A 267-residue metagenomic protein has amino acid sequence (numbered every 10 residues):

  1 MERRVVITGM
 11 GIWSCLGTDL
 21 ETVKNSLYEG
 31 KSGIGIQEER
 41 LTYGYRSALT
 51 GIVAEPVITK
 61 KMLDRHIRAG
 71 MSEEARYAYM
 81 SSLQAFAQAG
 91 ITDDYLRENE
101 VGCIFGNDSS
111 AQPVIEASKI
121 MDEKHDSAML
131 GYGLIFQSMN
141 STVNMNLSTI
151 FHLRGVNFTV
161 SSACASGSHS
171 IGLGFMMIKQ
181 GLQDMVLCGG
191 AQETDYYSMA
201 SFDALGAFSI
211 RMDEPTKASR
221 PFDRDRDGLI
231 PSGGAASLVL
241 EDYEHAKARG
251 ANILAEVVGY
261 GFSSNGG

Functional and structural regions predicted by a protein language model:
R4-T8, K31-I36, D213-G267: Condensing-enzyme catalytic core mediating Claisen C-C bond formation in acyl metabolism
V6-I7, S14-G17, V23: N-terminal amphipathic/basic leader segments beginning at the initiator methionine
I7, T22, Y28-S162, A191-M199: Conserved beta-ketoacyl condensing-enzyme motif
T8-G11, I104-G106, S161, V186-Q192 (+2 more regions): Short beta-strand segments
I12-C15, L63-L83, L130-M139, N157-G172 (+2 more regions): Active-site pocket-shaping loop/turn-to-helix segments
A78-I91, N140-V143, S148-F151, N157-A191 (+1 more regions): Active-site-proximal alpha-helical scaffold in enzymes
G189-D225: Phosphate/pyrophosphate-binding betaalpha-module
